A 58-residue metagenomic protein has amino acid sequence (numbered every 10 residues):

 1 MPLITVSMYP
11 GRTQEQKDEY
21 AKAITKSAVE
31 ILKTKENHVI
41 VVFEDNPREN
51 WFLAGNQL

Functional and structural regions predicted by a protein language model:
P2-L58: A domain-level signal for the structural core that forms small-molecule/cofactor-binding pockets and catalytic centers
